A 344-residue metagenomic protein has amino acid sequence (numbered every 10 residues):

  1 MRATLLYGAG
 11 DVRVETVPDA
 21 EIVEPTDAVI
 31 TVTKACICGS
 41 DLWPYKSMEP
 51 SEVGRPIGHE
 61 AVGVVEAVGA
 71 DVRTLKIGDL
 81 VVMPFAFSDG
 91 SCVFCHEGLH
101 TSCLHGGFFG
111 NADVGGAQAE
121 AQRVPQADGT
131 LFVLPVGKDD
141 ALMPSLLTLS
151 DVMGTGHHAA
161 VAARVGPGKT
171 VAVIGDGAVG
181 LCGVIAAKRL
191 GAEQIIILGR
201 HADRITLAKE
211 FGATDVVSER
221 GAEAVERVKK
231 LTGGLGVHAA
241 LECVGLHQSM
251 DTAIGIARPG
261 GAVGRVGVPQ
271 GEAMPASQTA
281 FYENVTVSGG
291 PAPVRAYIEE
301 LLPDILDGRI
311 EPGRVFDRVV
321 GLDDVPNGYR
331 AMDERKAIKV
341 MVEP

Functional and structural regions predicted by a protein language model:
M1, D251-G255, R295-P344: C-terminal hydrophobic helical "lid"/dimerization subdomain of Rossmann-like NAD(P)H-dependent oxidoreductases
A20-A35, M48-V93, G115, P135-K138: Glycine-rich beta-strand-centered segment in the early N-terminal region that forms part of a ligand/cofactor-binding
D27, E60, D79-L80, F94 (+5 more regions): Residue-level marker of beta-strand positions
D89-I174: NAD(P)H dinucleotide-binding glycine-rich loop of Rossmann-like/cofactor-binding domains, especially the beta1-alpha1
T170-D176, K188-T252: Adenosine-nucleotide cofactor-binding segment
G180-L181: N-terminal Rossmann-fold NAD(P) dinucleotide-binding loop
A192, I196, E210, L246-D307 (+1 more regions): Glycine-rich phosphate-binding loop and adjacent beta-alpha segment of Rossmann(oid) nucleotide-cofactor-binding
